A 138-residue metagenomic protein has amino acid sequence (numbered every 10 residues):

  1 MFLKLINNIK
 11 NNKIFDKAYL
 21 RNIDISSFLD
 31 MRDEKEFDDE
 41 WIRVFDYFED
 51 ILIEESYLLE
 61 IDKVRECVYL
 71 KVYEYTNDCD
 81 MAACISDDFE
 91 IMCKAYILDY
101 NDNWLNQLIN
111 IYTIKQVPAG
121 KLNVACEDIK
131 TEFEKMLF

Functional and structural regions predicted by a protein language model:
M1-D39, N103: Membrane topogenic helices and adjacent juxtamembrane segments
I9-K10, D39-F138: C-terminal alpha-helical interaction appendages
